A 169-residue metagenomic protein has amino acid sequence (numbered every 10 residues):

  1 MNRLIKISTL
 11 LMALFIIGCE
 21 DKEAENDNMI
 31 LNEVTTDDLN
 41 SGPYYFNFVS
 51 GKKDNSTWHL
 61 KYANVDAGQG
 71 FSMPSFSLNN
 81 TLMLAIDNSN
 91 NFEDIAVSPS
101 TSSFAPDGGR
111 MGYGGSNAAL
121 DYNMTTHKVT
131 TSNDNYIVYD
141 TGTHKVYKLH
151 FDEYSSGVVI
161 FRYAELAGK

Functional and structural regions predicted by a protein language model:
M1-N2, E20: N-terminal hydrophobic targeting signals that begin at the initiator methionine
N2-L10: Sec-dependent signal peptide recognition, specifically the positively charged N-region followed immediately by
F15-G18: C-terminal motif of bacterial Sec signal peptides marking the signal peptidase cleavage site
E20-K169: Surface-exposed, beta-sheet-biased, low-hydrophobicity segments with strongly acidic/polar composition
